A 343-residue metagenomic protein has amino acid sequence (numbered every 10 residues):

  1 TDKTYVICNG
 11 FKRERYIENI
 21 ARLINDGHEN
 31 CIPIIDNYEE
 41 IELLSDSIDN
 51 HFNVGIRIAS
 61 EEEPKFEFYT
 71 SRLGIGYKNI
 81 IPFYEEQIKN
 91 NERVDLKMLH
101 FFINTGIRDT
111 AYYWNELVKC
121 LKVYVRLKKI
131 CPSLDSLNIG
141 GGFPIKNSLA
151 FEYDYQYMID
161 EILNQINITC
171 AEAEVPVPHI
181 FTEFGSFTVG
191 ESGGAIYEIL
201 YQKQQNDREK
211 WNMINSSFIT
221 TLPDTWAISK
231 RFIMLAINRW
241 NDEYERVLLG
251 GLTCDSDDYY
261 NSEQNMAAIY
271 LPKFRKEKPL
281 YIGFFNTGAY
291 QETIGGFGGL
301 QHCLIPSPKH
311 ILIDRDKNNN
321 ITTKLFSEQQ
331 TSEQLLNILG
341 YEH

Functional and structural regions predicted by a protein language model:
T1-S136, I145: Active-site-proximal beta-alpha core segment in soluble small-molecule metabolic enzymes
T4, C31, F52-V54, S71 (+10 more regions): Structural beta-strand/beta-sheet cores of well-ordered domains, especially the beta-sheet scaffolds that support
F11, Y38, A59-E61, F102 (+5 more regions): Anionic group-transfer/hydrolysis microenvironments
E63, G106, S148, V189 (+1 more regions): Conserved protein kinase catalytic core
I103-N104, L137-N147, T182-F187: Glycine-rich beta-strand-to-loop/alpha-helix junction loops that act as flexible
D109-N115, K146-M158, V189-Y201: Short glycine/threonine-rich loop-to-helix capping motif typified by GTGT followed within a few residues by an Asp-Pro
W114-L137, S148-H179: Catalytic cores of soluble, metal-dependent hydrolases
E161, N167, A171, V175-H343: Charged (often Lys/Glu-rich) extended helix/loop segments that serve as interaction or gating elements
